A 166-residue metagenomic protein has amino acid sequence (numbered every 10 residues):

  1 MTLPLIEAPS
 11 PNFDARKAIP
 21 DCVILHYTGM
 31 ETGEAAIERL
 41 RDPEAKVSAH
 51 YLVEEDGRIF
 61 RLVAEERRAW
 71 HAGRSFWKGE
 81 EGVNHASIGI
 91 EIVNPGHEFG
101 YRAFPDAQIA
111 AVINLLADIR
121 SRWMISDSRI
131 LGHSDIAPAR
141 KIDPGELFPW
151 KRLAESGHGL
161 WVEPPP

Functional and structural regions predicted by a protein language model:
T2-S128: Active-site-adjacent loop/helix surface patches within enzyme catalytic domains that shape the substrate-binding cleft
G33, P138-L147: Secretory-pathway/luminal and periplasmic proteins that interact with or process carbohydrate-rich
L52, E146-P166: Acidic, His- and aromatic-enriched active-site or binding-groove loops in soluble protein domains that engage sugars
R67-R68, D135, D143: Amphipathic, positively biased hydrophobic alpha-helical segments used for protein targeting and membrane insertion
V83-A86, D143, A154: Short amphipathic alpha-helical patches
I125-R140: Acidic/histidine-rich, metal-coordinating catalytic segments
